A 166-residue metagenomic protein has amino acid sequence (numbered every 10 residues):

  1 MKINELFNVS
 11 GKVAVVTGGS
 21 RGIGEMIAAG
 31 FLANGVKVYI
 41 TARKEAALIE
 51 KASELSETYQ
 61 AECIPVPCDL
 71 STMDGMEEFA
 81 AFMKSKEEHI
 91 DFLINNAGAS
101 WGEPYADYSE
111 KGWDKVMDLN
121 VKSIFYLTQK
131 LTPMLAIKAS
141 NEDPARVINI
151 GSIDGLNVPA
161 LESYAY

Functional and structural regions predicted by a protein language model:
N4, Y108, V158-Y166: Active-site loop-to-helix junction immediately N-terminal to the catalytic Tyr of the SDR YXXXK motif in Rossmann-fold
V13, S20-G22: Conserved glycine-rich cofactor-binding loop
N34-K51: Conserved glycine-rich Rossmann-like NAD(P)H-binding loop of the short-chain dehydrogenase/reductase
A46, P67-F79, E110: The beta1-alpha1 cofactor-binding region of Rossmann-like NAD(H)/NADP(H)-dependent oxidoreductases
P104-Y105, S109-M117: Substrate-binding pocket helix/loop in short-chain dehydrogenase/reductase
T128-Q129: A short, exposed helix-loop element centered on a Lys and neighboring polar residues
S152: Residue(s) in the substrate-gating loop at a strand-loop-helix junction that position the organic substrate next
